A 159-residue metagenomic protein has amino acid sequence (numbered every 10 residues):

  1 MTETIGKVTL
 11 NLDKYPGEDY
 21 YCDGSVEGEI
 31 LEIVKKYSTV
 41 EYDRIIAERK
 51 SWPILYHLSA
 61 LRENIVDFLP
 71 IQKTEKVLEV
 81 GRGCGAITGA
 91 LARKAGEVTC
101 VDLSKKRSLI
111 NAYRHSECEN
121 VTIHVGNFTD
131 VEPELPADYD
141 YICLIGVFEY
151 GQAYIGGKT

Functional and structural regions predicted by a protein language model:
M1-K36: N-terminal auxiliary segments of SAM/dcSAM-dependent transferases
Y56-T74: Conserved alpha-helix/loop element of class I SAM-dependent methyltransferases that forms part of the SAM/SAH-binding
T74-G83: Conserved class I S-adenosyl-L-methionine
C84-A95: Conserved SAM-binding loop of SAM-dependent methyltransferases across substrates and taxa, primarily the Class I
K94-V131: Class I SAM-dependent methyltransferase SAM/SAH-binding core
P133-I142: A short acidic, Gly/Pro-enriched loop at the edge of an enzyme's catalytic core that lines a small-molecule cofactor
Y141-E149: A short beta-strand submotif of the Rossmann-like class I SAM-dependent methyltransferase core that lines
G151-T159: A short, conserved alpha-helix within the catalytic core of class I
